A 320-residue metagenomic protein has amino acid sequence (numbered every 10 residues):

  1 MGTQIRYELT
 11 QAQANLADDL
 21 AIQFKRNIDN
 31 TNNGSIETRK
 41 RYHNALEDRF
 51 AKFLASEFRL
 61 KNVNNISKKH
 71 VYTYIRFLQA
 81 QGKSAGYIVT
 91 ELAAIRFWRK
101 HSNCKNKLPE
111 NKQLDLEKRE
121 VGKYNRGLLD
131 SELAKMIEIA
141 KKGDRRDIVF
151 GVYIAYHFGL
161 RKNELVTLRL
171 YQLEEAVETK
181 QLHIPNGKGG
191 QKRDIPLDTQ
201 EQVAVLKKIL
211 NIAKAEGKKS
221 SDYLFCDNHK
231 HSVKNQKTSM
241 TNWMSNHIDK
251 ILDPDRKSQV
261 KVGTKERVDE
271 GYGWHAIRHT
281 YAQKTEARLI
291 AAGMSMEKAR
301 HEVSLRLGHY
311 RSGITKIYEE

Functional and structural regions predicted by a protein language model:
M1-N33: N-terminal DNA-binding module of tyrosine recombinases/phage integrases
Q23-K123: N-terminal core-binding DNA-recognition domain of tyrosine recombinases/integrases
G86, N163, H301: Residues within the helices of the helix-turn-helix
R119-K135, G189-E201, K218-D222: DNA breakage-rejoining catalytic core of tyrosine-based enzymes
A134-K162: Basic, Lys/Arg- and aromatic-enriched nucleic-acid-binding interface segment
Y153, A276-G313: C-terminal catalytic core of tyrosine-transesterase DNA break-rejoin enzymes
T167-L206: Conserved tyrosine-mediated DNA breakage-rejoining catalytic core shared by Y-recombinases
Q200-Y281, E286-R288: Active-site/catalytic core of tyrosine-dependent DNA strand-transfer enzymes
